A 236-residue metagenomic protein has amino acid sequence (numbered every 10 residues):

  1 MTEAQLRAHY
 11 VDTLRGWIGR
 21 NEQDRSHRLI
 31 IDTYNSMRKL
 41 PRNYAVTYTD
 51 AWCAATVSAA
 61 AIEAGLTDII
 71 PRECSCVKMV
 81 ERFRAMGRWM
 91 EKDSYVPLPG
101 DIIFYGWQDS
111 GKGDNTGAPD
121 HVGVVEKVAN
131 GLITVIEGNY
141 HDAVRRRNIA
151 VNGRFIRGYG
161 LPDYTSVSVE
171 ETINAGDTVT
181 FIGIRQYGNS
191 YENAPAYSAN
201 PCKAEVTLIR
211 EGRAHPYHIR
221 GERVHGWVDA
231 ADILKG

Functional and structural regions predicted by a protein language model:
M1-L66: N-terminal capping segments
T2-D12, G19, D109-E170, G212 (+2 more regions): Aromatic- and glycine-rich peptidoglycan recognition patches
L6-A8, T67-D142, V167-I184: ...with weaker cross-activation on analogous glycine-rich loops/strands in unrelated enzymes
R20-R28, A143-V144, Q186-S190: Short, solvent-exposed loop/turn elements at domain surfaces
V46-T47, K112-G117, N193-Y197: Short consensus segments that form the blades of beta-propeller domains, in both extracellular/periplasmic
A60-T67, G183-R185, E211-A214, I219-G221: Short capping motifs at secondary-structure boundaries
V167-T207: Beta-loop motif signature
